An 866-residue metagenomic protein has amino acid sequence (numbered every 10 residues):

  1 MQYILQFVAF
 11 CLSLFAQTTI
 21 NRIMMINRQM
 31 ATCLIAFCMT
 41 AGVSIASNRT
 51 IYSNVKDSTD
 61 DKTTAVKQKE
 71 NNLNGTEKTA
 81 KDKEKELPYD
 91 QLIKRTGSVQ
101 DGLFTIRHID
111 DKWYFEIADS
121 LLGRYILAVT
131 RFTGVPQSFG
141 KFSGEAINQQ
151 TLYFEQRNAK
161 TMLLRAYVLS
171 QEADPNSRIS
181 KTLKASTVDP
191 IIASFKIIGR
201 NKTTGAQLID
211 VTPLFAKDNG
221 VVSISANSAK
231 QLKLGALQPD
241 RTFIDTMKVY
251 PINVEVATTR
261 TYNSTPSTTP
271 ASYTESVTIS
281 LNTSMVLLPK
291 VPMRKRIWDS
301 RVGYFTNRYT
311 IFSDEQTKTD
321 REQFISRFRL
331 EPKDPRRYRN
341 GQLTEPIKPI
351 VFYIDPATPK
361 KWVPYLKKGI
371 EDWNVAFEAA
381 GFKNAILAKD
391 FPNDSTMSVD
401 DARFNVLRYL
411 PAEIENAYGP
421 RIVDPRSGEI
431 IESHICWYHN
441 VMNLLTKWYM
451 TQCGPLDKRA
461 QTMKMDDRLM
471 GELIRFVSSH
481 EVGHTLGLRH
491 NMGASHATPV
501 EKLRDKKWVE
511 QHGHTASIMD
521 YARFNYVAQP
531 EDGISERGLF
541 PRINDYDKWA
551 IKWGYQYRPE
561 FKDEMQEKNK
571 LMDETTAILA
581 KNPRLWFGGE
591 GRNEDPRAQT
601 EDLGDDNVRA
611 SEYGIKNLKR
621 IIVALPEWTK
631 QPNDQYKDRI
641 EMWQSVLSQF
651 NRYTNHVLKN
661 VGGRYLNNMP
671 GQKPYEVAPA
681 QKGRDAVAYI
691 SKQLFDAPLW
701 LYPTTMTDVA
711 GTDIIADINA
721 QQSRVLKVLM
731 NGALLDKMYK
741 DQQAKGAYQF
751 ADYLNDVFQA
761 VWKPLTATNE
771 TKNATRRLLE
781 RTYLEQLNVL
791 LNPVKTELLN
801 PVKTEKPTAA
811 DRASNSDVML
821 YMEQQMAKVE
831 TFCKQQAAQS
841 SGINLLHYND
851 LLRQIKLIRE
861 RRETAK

Functional and structural regions predicted by a protein language model:
Y3-S53: Bacterial Sec-dependent N-terminal signal peptides
T50-T358, A376, A385, F391-M442 (+7 more regions): Auxiliary tRNA-acceptor-end handling modules of aminoacyl-tRNA synthetases
V55, D390-L410, E472-Q529: The catalytic-center signature of Zn2+-dependent metalloproteases
P359-L366, D467-R475, H512, W643: Solvent-exposed, acidic/flexible segments
P364-E371, V375, F476, S648: Solvent-exposed, polar/charged alpha-helical surfaces in well-ordered, non-transmembrane soluble domains, broadly
E371-F382, G483-H484, L488, F524 (+1 more regions): Sec-exported extracytoplasmic/periplasmic mature domains
C436-L469, V477, G533-Q566: Polar, glycine-rich mid-to-C-terminal structural blocks that act as macromolecule-binding/assembly scaffolds
S495-K866: Conserved catalytic/binding loops enriched for acidic/polar residues
